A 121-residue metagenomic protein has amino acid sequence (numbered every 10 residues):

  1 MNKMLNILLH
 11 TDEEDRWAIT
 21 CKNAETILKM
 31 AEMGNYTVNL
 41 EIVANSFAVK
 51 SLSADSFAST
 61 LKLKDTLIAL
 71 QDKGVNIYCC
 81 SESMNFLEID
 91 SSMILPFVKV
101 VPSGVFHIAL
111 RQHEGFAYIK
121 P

Functional and structural regions predicted by a protein language model:
N2, G34-V38: Short helix-terminating capping/connector loops at secondary-structure junctions
K3-I7: Extreme N-terminal starter segment of soluble prokaryotic enzymes
L8-C21, A54-D55: Short, glycine-rich nucleotide/cofactor-binding loops
E14-D15, F47-K50, S83-F86: Solvent-exposed loop/turn segments at secondary-structure junctions within structured extracellular/periplasmic domains
I19-N35: Histidine-anchored nucleotide/phosphate-binding helix
T37-E41, A48-S51: Short, well-structured secondary-structure segments
L40-N45, Y78-S81: Short internal beta-strands
S53-P121: A cross-taxonomic marker for long C-terminal extensions/tails that follow the last structured domain
